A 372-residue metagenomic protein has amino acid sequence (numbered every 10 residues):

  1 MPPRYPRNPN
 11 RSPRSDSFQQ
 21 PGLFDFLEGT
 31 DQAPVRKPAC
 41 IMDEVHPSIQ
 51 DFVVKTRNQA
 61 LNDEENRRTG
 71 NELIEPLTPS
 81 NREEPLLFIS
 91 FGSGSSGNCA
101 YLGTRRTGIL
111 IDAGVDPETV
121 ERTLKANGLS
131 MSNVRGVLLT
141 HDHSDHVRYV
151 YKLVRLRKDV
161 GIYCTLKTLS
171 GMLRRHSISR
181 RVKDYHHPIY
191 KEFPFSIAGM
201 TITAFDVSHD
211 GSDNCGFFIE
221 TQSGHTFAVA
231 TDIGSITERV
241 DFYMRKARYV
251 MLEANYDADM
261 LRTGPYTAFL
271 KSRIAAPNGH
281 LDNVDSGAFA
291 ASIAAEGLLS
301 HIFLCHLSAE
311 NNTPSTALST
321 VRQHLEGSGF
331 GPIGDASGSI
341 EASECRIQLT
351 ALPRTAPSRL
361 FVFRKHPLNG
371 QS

Functional and structural regions predicted by a protein language model:
P2-N66, S315-S372: C-terminal regulatory/interaction regions
R4, R239-A351: Cap/insert and terminal regions of metallo-dependent hydrolase folds
E28-I41, D51-N127, C215-T231, Y249: Conserved beta-strand hairpin/beta-sheet module of binuclear metal-dependent hydrolase folds, prominently
L61-N62, T69-N71, L166-G224: Metallo-beta-lactamase
L110-G114, V134-H143, Y163-L166, A228-T231 (+3 more regions): Active-site neighborhood of phospho(di)ester-bond hydrolases with catalytic His/Asp-centered motifs
P117-C164: Active-site metal-binding motif and surrounding structural segment of the metallo-beta-lactamase
R148-K158, R174-H176, N312-S319: Metal-dependent catalytic neighborhoods of phosphoester/phosphodiester hydrolases
A230-T237, D241: Active-site glycine- and acidic-residue-rich loops that bind and position anionic ligands or nucleotide-like cofactors
